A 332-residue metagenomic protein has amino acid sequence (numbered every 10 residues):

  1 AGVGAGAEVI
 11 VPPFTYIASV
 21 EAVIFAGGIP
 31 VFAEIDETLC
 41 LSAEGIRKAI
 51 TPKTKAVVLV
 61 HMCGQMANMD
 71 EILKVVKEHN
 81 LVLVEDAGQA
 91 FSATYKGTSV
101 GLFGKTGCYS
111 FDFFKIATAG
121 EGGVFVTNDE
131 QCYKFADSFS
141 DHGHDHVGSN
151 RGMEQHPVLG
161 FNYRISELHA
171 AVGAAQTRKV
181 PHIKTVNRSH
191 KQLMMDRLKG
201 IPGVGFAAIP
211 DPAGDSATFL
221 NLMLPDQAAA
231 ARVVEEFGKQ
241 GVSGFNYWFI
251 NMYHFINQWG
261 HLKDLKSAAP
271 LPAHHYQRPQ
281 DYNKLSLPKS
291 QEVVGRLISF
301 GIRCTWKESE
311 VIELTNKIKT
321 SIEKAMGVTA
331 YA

Functional and structural regions predicted by a protein language model:
A1-E8, A22-F25, V31-F32, T98: Phosphate-binding glycine-rich loop
V11-P12, I29-T38: Short beta-strand->loop structural element characteristic of the AMP-binding/adenylate-forming
F14-V20: Conserved coil-to-alpha-helix start sites within the AMP-binding
E37-A119, V124-V126, Q131: Active-site phosphate-binding strand-loop segment of PLP-dependent enzymes
A90-K96, F103-F219: Active-site region of PLP-dependent enzymes
E130, P225-A229, K307: Helix N-cap motif at beta-to-alpha junctions
G143-G152, L193-L198, V234-I298, G327-A332: Conserved PLP cofactor-binding pocket of PLP-dependent enzymes
